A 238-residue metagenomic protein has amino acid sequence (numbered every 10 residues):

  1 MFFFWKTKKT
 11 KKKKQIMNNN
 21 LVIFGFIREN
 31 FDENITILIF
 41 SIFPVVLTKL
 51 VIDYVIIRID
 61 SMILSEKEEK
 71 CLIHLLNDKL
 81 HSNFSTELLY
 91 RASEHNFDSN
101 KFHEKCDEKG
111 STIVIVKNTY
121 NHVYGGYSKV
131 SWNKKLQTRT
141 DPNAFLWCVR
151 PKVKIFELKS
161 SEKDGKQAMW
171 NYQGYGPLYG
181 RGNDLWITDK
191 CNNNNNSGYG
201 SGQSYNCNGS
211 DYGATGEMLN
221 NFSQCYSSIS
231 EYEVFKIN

Functional and structural regions predicted by a protein language model:
N20-I57: Cullin-RING E3 adaptor/co-adaptor recruitment helices
V55-N238: Phosphate-recognition beta-domain surfaces
